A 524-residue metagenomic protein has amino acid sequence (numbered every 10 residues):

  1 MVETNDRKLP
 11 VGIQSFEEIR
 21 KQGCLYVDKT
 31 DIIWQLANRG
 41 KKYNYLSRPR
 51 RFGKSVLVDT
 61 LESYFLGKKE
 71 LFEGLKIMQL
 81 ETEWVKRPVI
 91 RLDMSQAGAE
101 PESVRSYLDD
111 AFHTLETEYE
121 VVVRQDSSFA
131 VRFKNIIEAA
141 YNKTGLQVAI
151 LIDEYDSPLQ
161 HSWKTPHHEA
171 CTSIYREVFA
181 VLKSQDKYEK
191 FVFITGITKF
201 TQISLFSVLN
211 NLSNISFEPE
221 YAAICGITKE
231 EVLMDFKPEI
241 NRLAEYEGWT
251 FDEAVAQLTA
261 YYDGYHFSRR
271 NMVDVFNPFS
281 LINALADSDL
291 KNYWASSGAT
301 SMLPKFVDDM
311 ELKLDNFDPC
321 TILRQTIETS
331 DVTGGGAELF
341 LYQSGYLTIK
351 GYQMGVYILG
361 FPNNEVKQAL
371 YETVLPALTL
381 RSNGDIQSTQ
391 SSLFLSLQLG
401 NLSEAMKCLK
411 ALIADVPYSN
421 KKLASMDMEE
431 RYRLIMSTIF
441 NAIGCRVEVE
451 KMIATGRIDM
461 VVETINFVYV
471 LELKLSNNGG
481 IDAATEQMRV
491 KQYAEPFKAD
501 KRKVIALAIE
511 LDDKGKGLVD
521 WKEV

Functional and structural regions predicted by a protein language model:
M1-M428, I443-C445: Phosphate-binding site recognition
A140-T144, I439-I465: Active-site metal-binding core of divalent-cation-utilizing nuclease and nuclease-like domains
A149, F467-Y469, I505: Structural motif
E169-Y175, L475-A494: Mg2+/Mn2+-dependent nuclease catalytic core
V178-Q185, L339-L347, S437-A442, Q487-L507: Metal-dependent nuclease catalytic cores in nucleic-acid-processing enzymes, especially RNase H-like/related
M436, M460-V462, N466-N477, K491: Conserved catalytic cores of phosphodiester-cleaving nucleases, focusing on short active-site segments
P496, D500-V524: Domain-level recognition of nuclease-like catalytic cores that cleave nucleotide substrates
